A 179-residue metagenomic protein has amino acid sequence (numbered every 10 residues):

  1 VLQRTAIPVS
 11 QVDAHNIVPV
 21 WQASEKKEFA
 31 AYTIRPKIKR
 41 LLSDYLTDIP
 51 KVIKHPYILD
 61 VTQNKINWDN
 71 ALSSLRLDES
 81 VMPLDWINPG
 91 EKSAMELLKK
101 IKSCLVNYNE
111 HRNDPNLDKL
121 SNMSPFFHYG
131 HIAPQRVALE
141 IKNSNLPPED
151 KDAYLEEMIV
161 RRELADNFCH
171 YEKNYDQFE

Functional and structural regions predicted by a protein language model:
V1-Q11: Hydrophobic or amphipathic alpha-helical targeting/insertion segments
I7, K26-E179: Glycine/tryptophan-enriched, flexible segments
D13-H15, I38: Residues at the C-termini of beta-strands that transition into short coil/loop
I17-F29: Glycine-rich, charge-decorated loop segments at or immediately adjacent to ligand/cofactor-binding or catalytic sites
